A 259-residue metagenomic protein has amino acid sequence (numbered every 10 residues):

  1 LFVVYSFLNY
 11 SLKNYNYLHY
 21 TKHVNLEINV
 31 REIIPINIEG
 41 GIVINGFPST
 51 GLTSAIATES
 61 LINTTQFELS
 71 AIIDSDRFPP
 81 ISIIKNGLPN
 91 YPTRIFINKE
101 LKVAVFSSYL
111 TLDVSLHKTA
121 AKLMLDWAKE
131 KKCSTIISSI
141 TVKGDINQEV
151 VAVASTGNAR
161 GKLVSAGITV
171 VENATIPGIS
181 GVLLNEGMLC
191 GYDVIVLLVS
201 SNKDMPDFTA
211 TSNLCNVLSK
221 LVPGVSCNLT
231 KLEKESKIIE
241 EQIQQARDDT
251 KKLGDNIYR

Functional and structural regions predicted by a protein language model:
L1-N25: N-terminal amphipathic/basic-hydrophobic helices that include classical n-h-c signal peptides and signal-anchor
V24-Y109: N-terminal short beta-loop-beta anion/metal-coordinating cradle
E68, L125-I136, M188-D193, L221-V225: Secondary-structure boundary elements
A71-I73, A104-F106, T135-I137, D193-L198: Hydrophobic/aromatic beta-strand patches that form the interior of the parallel beta-sheet core in alpha/beta enzyme
K102-D113, S165-T169: Short, basic, glycine/proline-bearing loop/turn elements
V114-R160: Internal, conserved structured core segments that host functional sites
G144-K220, I257: Catalytic cores of processing enzymes, dominated by hydrolases/peptidases, characterized by acidic/His-rich
M205-R259: A conserved C-terminal secondary-structure "cap"
